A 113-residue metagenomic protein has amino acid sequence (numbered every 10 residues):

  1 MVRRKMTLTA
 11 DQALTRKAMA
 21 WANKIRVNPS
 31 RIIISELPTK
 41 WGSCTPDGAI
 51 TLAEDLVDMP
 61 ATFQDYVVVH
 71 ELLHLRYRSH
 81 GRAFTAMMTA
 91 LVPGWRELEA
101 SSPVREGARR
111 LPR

Functional and structural regions predicted by a protein language model:
M1-Y66, L75-R113: Active-site-proximal or metal-binding-adjacent scaffold patches in catalytic folds
E71: Walker B catalytic acidic pair
